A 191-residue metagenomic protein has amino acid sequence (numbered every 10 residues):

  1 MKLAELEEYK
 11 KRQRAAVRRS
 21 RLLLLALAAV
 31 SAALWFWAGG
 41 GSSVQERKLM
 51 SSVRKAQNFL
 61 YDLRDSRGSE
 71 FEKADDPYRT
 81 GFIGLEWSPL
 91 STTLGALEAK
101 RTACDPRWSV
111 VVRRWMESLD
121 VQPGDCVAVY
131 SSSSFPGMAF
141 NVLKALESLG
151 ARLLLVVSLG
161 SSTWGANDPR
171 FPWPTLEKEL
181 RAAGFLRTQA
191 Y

Functional and structural regions predicted by a protein language model:
M1-A15: N-terminal Lys/Arg-rich, disordered targeting/topogenic segments
K11-L25: N-terminal Sec-pathway targeting helices
R21-A38: Hydrophobic membrane-insertion alpha-helices, especially the h-region of bacterial N-terminal signal peptides
G40-R54: Ser/Thr/Pro/Gly-rich low-complexity linker/stalk segments immediately outside membranes or between
S51-R107: N-terminal, Lys/Arg-enriched amphipathic/low-complexity engagement segments that precede the first folded domain
L94, A151, L159, K178-E179: Conserved catalytic alpha/beta core of Sir2/sirtuin-type deacylases, generalized to analogous enzyme cores that bind
R107, M116-L119, P123-P172: Membrane-embedded segments
R170-Y191: A substrate-binding/cap region within the structured catalytic cores of diverse enzymes
